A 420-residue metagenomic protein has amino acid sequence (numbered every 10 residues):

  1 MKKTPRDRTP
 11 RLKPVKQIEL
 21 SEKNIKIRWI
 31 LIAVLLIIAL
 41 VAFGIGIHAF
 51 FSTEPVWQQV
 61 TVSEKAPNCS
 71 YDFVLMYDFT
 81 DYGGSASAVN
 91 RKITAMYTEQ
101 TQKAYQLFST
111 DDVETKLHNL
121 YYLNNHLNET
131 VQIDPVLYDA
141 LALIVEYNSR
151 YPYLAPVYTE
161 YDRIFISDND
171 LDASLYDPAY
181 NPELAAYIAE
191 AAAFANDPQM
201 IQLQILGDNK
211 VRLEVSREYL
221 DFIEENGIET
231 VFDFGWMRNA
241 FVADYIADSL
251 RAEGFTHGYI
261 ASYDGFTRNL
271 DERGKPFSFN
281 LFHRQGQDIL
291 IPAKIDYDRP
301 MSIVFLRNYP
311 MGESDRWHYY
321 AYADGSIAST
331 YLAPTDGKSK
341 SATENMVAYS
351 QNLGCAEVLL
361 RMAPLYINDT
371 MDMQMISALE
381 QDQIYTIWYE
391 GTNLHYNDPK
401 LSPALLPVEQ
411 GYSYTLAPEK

Functional and structural regions predicted by a protein language model:
K2-K420: Mature catalytic core of soluble alpha/beta enzymes
